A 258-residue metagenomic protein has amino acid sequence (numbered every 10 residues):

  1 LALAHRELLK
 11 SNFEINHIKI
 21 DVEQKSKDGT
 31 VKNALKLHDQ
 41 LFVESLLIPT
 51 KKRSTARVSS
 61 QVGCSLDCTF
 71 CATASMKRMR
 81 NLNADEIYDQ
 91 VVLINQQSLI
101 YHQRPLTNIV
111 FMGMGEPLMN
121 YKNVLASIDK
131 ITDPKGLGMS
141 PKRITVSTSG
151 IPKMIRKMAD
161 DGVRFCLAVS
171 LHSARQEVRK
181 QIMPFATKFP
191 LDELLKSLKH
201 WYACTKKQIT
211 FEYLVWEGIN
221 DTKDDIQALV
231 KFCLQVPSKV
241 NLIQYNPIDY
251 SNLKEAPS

Functional and structural regions predicted by a protein language model:
L1-S54: Flexible, acidic/Gly-rich N-terminal and inter-domain linker regions that tether and position cofactor-handling modules
S26, S59-S60, S147, S170: Short linear Ser/Thr-Pro motifs
K32, T55-S59, M76, V110 (+2 more regions): Short aromatic/hydrophobic contact patches that present stacked aromatics for nucleic-acid/ligand binding
P49-L93, I100: Canonical Radical SAM [4Fe-4S] cluster-binding loop centered on the CxxxCxxC motif and its immediate flanking residues
N95-H102, L106-N108, G113-S258: Conserved AdoMet/S-adenosylmethionine-binding subsite of the radical SAM
